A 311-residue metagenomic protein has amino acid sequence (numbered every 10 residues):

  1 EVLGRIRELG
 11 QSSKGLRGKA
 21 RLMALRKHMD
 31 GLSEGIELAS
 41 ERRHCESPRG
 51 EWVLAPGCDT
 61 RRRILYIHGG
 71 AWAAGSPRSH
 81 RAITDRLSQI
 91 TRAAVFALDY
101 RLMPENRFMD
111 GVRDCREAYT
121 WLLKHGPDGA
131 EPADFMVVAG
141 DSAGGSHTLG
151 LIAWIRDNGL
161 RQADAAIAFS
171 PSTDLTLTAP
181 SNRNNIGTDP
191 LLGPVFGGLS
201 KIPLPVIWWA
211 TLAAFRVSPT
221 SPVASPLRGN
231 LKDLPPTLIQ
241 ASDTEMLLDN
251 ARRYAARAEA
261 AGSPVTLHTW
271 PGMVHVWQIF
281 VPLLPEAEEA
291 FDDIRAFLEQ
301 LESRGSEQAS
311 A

Functional and structural regions predicted by a protein language model:
E1-G31, G187-F215: Alpha-helical membrane-targeting segments
G15-C58: N-terminal cap/lid segment of alpha/beta-hydrolase-fold proteins
S40-R42, E46-A311: Alpha/beta-hydrolase superfamily serine-hydrolase fold, recognizing
